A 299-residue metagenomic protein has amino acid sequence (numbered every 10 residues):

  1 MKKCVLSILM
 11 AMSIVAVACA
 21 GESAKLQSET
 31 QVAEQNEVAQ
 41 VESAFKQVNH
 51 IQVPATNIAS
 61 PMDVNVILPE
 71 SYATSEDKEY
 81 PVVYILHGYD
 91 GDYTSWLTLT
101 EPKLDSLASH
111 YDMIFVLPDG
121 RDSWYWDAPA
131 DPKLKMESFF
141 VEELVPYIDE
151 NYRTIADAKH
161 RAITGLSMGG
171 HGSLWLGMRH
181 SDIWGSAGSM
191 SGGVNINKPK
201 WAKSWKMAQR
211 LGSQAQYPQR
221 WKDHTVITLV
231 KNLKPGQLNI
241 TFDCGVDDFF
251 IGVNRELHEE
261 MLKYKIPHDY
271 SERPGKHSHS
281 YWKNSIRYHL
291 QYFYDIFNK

Functional and structural regions predicted by a protein language model:
M1-C4: Positively charged n-region of N-terminal signal peptides that target proteins for export
A11-M12: Repetitive helical segments and hydrophobic/amphipathic motifs
V15-A18: C-terminal motif of bacterial Sec signal peptides marking the signal peptidase cleavage site
G21-K299: Non-catalytic cap/lid and distal C-terminal segments of serine-dependent acyl enzymes
